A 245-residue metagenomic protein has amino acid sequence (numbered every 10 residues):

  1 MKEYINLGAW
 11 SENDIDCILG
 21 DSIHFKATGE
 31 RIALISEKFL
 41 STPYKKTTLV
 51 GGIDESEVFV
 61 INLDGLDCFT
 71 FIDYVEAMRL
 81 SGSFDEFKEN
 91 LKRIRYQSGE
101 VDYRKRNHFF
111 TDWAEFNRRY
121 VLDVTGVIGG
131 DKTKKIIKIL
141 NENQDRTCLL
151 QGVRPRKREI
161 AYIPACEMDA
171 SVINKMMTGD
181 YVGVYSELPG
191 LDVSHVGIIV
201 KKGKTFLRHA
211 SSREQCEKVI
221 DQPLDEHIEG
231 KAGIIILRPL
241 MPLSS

Functional and structural regions predicted by a protein language model:
M1-S245: Cysteine-nucleophile amide-bond enzymes
